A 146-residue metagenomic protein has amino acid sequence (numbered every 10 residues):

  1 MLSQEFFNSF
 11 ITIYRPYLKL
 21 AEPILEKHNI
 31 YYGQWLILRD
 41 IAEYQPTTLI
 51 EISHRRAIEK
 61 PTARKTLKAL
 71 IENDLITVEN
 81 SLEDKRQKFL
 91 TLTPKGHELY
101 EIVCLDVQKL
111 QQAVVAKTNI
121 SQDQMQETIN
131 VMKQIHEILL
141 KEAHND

Functional and structural regions predicted by a protein language model:
M1-H28, L75, Q126, Q134-I135: N-terminal leader segment of winged-helix/HTH proteins
I11, R39-E43, C104: Short, locally clustered residues in the helix-turn-helix/winged-helix DNA-binding domain
Y14, Y100, H136-L140: A structural signal for well-ordered alpha-helices, especially hydrophobic packing surfaces of coiled-coils
K19-P61: N-terminal helix-turn-helix DNA-binding core of bacterial DNA-binding proteins
A69-N130: Charged, amphipathic alpha-helical coiled-coil/dimerization segments
Q122-D146: Exposed, interaction-prone assembly regions rather than primary DNA-binding/catalytic cores
